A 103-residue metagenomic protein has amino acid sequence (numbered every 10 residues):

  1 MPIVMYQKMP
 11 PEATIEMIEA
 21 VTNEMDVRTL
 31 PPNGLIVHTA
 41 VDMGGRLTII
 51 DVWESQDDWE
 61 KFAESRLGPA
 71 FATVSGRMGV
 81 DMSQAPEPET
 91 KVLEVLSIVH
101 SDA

Functional and structural regions predicted by a protein language model:
M1-P69, G76-A103: Short S/T/G/P-rich N-terminal loop/turn motif that feeds into the first structured element of a domain
